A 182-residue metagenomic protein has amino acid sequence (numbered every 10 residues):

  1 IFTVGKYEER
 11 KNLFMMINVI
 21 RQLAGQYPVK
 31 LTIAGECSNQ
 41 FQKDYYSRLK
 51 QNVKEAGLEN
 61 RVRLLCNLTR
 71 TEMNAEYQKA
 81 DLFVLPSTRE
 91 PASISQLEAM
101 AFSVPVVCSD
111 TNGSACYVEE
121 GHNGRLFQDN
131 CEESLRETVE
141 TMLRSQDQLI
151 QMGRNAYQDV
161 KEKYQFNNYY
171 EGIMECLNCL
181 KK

Functional and structural regions predicted by a protein language model:
I1-K11, I17-I20, T32: Conserved donor-binding/catalytic core segment of Leloir-type glycosyltransferases
K30-K50: Glycosyltransferase donor-sugar binding loop
Y46-L68: Nucleotide-activated donor-binding/catalytic signature segment of Leloir-type glycosyltransferases, i.e., the conserved
N67, A75-A80: Short alpha-helical donor nucleotide-sugar binding micro-motif in glycosyltransferases
T88: Aromatic "clamp/platform" in nucleotide-sugar-dependent glycosyltransferases that forms part of the donor/acceptor
P105-C108, V118: Short hydrophobic beta-strand element within catalytic cores of glycosyltransferases and related nucleotide-activated
E120-G121, R125-E132, T141-Q146: Conserved acidic donor-binding segment of nucleotide-sugar-dependent glycosyltransferases
S134, T141, Q148-K163, Y169-E175: A short, well-ordered alpha-helix in the C-terminal region of glycosyltransferases
